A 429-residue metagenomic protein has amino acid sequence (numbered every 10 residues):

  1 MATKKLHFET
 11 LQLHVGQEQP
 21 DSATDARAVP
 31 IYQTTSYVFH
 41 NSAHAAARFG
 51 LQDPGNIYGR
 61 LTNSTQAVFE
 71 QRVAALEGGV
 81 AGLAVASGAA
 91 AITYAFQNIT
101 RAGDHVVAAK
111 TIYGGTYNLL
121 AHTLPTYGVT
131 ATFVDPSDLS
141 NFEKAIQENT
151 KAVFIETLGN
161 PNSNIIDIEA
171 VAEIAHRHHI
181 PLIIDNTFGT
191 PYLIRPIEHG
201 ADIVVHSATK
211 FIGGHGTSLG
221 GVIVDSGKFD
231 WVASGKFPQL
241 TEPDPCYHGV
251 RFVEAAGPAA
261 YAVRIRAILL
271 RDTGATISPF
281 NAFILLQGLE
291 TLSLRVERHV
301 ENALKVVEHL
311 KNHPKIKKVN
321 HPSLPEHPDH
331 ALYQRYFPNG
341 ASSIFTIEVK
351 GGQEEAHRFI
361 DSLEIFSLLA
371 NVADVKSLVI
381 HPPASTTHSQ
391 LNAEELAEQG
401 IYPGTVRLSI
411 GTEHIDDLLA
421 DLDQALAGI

Functional and structural regions predicted by a protein language model:
A2-N63, Q71-R72: N-terminal "arm"/small-domain region of PLP-dependent enzymes with the aminotransferase-like
A2-T3, G16, P20, L83-H313: Conserved PLP-enzyme active-site core in the AAT-like
N41-T93, G115-T123: Conserved N-terminal alpha-helix of the aminotransferase class I/II PLP-enzyme fold
V80, A121, T130, E148 (+3 more regions): PLP-dependent enzyme catalytic core of the Aspartate aminotransferase-like
V153, G221-I223, V319, F345 (+1 more regions): Well-ordered beta-strand positions enriched in small/hydrophobic/aromatic, beta-favoring residues
L158, T187-G189, L324, K350 (+1 more regions): Active-site beta-loop-alpha junctions enriched in small/polar residues
V224, T346-E348, S409-G411: Short hydrophobic/aromatic beta-strand micro-patches that form the beta-sheet surface supporting nucleotide- or nucleic
T273-T276, F280-A282, Q287, T291 (+3 more regions): Conserved small-domain helix->loop->beta segment predominantly found in fold-type I
